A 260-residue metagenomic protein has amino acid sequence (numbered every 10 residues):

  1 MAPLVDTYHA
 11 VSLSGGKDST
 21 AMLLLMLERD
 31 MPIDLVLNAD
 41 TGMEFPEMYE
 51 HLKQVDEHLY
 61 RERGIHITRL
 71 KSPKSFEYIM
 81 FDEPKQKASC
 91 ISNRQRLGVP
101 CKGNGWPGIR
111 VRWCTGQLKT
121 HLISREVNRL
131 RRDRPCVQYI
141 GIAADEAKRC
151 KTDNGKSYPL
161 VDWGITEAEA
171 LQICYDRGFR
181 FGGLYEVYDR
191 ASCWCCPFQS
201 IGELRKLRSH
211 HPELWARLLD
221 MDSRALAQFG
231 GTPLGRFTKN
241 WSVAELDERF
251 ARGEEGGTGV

Functional and structural regions predicted by a protein language model:
M1-V260: Nucleotide-activated chemistry modules centered on ATP-dependent adenylation/adenylyltransferase
